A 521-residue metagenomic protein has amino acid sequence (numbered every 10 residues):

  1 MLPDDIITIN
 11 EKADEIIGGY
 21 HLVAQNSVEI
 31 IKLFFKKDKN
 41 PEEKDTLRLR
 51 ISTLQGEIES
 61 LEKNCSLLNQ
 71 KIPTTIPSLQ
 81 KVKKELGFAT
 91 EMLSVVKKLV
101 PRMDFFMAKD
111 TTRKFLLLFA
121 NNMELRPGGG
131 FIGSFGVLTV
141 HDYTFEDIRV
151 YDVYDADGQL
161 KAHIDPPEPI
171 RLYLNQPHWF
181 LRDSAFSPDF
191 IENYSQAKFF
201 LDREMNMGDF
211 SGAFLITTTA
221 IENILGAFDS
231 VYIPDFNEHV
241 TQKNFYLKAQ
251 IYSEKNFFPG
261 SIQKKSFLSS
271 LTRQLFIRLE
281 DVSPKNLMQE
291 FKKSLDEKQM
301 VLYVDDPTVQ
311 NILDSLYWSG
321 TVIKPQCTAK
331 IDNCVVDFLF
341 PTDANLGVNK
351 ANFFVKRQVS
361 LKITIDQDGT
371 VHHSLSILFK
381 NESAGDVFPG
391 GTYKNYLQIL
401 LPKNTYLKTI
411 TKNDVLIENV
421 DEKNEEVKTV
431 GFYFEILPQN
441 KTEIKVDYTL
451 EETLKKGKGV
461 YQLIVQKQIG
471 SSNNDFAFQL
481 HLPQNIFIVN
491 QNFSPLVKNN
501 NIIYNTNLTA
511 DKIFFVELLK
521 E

Functional and structural regions predicted by a protein language model:
M1-L47: Long, charged all-alpha helical bundle/coiled-coil segments in cytosolic proteins
L2, I31-K36, Q70-P77, F257-F258: Short, aromatic- and cysteine-enriched interfacial helices/patches that mediate contacts at lipid membranes
I30, F34-K39, L49, D104-F119 (+4 more regions): Lumenal/extracellular ectodomains and adaptor appendage modules of the eukaryotic vesicle/secretory system
E43, L47-R50, L54-E57, E85 (+7 more regions): Stable alpha-helical elements in mature extracytoplasmic
L47-R48, S52-F119, E124-P127, V322-A329: Long amphipathic alpha-helical scaffold segments
F135-L138: Short beta-strand scaffold segments in enzyme catalytic cores
F180-T219: A conserved hydrophobic secondary-structure block that centers on an alpha-helix together with its immediately flanking
